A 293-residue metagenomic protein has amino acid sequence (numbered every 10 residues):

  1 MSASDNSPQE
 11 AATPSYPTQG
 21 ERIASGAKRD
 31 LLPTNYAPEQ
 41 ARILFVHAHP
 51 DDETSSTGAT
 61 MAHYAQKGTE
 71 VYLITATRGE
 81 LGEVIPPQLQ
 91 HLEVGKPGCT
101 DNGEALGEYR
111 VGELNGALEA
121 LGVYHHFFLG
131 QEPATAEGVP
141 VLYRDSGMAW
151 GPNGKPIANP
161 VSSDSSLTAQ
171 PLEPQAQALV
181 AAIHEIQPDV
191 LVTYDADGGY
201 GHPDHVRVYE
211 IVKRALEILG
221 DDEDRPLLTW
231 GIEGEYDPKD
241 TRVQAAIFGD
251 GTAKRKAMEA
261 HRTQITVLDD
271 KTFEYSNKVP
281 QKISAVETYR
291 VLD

Functional and structural regions predicted by a protein language model:
S2-D5, E10-Y36, E210-K213, E217 (+2 more regions): C-terminal regulatory/interaction regions
S2-I186, K213-D222: Active-site rim/loop-helix segments in enzyme catalytic domains that contact anionic ligands
H47-H49, H202-H205, H261: Histidine-centered active-site/metal-ligand motif
E53-S56, E80-E83, A196-P203, T266: Active-site environment of divalent metal-dependent phosphoester hydrolases
E104, A196-G199, D240-A245: Active-site rim elements
L129-E132, T193-D197, P203, E233-G234: Short, well-ordered beta-to-alpha junction loops that form the rim of enzyme active sites and present histidine/acidic
V190: Short, Asp-centered acidic motifs that coordinate Mg2+ and/or phosphate in catalytic or ligand-binding sites
I218-D240: Short, flexible loop segments at boundaries between secondary-structure elements
